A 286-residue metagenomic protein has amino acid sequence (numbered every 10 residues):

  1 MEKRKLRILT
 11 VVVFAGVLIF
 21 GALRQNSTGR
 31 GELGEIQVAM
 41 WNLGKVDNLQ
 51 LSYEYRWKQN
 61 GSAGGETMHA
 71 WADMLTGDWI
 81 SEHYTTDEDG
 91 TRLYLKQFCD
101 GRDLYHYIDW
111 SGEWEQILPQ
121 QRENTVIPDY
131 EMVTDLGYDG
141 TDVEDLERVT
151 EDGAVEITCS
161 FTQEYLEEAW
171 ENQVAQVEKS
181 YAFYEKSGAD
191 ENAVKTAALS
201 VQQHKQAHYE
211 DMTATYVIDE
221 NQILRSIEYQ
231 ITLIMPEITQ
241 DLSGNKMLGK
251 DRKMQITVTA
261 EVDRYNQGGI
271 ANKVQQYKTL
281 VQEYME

Functional and structural regions predicted by a protein language model:
E2-W71, Q267-E286: N-terminal leader/targeting segments and the immediate start of mature chains
E35-N42, T67-T76, T213-E220, V258-N266: Extended lipid/amphipathic-ligand handling interfaces
W41-L49, A72-D78, G90, T150-V155 (+2 more regions): Edge/loop elements at the starts and ends of beta-strands within beta-rich repeat scaffolds
Y53-K58, E82-D87, H106-S111, E228-M235: Beta-turn initiation residues at beta-strand->coil junctions
G65-T85, E228-Q230, T239-D241, K253-T257: Beta-strand-dominated lipid-handling architectures at cellular/organellar boundaries
H69-M132, A154: An acidic-aromatic
Y107-E191: Flexible, processing/modification-adjacent segments and terminal tails in exported/periplasmic/extracellular proteins
Q163, E168-Q276: Gly/Pro-enriched, hydrophobic low-complexity segments that function as extracytoplasmic propeptides/linkers
